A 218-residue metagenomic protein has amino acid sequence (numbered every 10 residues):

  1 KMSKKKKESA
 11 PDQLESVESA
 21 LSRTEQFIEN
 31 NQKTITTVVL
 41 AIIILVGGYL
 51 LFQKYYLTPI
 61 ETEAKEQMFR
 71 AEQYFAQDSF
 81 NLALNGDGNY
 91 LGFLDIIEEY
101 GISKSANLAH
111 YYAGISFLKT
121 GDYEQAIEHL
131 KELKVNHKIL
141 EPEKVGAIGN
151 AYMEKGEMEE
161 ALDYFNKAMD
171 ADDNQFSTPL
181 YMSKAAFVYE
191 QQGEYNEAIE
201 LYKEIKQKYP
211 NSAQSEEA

Functional and structural regions predicted by a protein language model:
S3-A41: N-terminal positive-inside, membrane-proximal cytosolic segments immediately preceding the first
T34, I97-A106, T120, K134-P142 (+2 more regions): Short solvent-exposed coil/turn linkers within tandem alpha-helical repeat scaffolds
